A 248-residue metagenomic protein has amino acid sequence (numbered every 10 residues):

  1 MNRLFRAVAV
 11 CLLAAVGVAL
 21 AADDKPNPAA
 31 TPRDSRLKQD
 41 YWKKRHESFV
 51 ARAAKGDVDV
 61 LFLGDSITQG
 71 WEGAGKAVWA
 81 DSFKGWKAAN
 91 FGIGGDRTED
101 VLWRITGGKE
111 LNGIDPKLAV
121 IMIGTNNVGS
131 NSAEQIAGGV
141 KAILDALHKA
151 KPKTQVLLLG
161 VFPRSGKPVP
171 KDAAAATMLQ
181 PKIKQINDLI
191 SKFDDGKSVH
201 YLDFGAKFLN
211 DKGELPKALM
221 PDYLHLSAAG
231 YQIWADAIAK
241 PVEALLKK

Functional and structural regions predicted by a protein language model:
M1-L63, I67-S82, K149, A244-K248: N-terminal secretory targeting modules
S48, F62, D96, D100 (+8 more regions): Extracytoplasmic/secreted proteins, especially bacterial periplasmic and envelope-associated proteins
D59-G64, K87-G92, K117-I123, N127 (+3 more regions): Structural recognition of the beta-strand scaffold that forms the well-ordered cores of secreted hydrolase catalytic
T68, G95, A206: Short, glycine/acidic-enriched loop or turn micro-motifs at the edges of active sites
Q69-K84, T98-K141, A146, K153 (+2 more regions): Oxyanion-hole/transition-state-stabilizing segment in secreted/luminal serine hydrolases and related acyltransferases
A88-I93, N126-A133, A176-T177, M220-A228: Second-shell loop/turn segments in exported
T106, G124, K141, D145-P152 (+3 more regions): Sec-exported extracytoplasmic/periplasmic mature domains
P163-K248: Catalytic His-Asp segment of secreted/periplasmic serine-dependent ester chemistry enzymes
